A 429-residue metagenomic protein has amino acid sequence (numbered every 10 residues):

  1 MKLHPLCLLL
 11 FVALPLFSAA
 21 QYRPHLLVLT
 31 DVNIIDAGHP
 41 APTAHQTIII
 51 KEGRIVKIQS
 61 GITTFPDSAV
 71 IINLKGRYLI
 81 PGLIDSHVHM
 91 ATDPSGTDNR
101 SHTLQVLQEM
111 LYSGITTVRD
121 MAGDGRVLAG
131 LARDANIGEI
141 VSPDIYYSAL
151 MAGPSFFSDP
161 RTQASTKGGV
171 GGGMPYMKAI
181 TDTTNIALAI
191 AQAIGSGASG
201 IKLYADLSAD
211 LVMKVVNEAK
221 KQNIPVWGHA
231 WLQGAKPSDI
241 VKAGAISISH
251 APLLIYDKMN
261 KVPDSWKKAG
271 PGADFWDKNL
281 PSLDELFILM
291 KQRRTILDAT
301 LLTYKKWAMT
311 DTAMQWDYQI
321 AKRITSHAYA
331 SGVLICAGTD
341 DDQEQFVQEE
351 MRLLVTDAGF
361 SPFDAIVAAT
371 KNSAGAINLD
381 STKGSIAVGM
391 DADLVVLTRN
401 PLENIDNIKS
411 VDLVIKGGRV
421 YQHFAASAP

Functional and structural regions predicted by a protein language model:
M1-R23: Bacterial Sec-dependent N-terminal signal peptides
H25-L27, I34, G38-I80: Histidine-rich, glycine-flanked metal-binding segment
V28, A69-N73, I145-Y147, V414 (+1 more regions): Conserved beta-strand scaffold positions in the cores of enzyme catalytic domains, especially in NTP/NDP-utilizing
V32, K371, G375, D391-A428: C-terminal cap of metal-dependent C-N hydrolases
L74, Y78-V88, R100-H229, A245-I246 (+3 more regions): Divalent-metal coordination cores built from histidine and acidic residues
P94-D98, L128, K236-A245, K258-D264 (+4 more regions): Histidine/acidic-residue-rich catalytic or RNA/ligand-binding cores of hydrolases and nuclease-related proteins
Q315-N400: His/Asp/Glu-enriched, well-ordered alpha-helical/loop segment that forms or immediately abuts the divalent-metal
